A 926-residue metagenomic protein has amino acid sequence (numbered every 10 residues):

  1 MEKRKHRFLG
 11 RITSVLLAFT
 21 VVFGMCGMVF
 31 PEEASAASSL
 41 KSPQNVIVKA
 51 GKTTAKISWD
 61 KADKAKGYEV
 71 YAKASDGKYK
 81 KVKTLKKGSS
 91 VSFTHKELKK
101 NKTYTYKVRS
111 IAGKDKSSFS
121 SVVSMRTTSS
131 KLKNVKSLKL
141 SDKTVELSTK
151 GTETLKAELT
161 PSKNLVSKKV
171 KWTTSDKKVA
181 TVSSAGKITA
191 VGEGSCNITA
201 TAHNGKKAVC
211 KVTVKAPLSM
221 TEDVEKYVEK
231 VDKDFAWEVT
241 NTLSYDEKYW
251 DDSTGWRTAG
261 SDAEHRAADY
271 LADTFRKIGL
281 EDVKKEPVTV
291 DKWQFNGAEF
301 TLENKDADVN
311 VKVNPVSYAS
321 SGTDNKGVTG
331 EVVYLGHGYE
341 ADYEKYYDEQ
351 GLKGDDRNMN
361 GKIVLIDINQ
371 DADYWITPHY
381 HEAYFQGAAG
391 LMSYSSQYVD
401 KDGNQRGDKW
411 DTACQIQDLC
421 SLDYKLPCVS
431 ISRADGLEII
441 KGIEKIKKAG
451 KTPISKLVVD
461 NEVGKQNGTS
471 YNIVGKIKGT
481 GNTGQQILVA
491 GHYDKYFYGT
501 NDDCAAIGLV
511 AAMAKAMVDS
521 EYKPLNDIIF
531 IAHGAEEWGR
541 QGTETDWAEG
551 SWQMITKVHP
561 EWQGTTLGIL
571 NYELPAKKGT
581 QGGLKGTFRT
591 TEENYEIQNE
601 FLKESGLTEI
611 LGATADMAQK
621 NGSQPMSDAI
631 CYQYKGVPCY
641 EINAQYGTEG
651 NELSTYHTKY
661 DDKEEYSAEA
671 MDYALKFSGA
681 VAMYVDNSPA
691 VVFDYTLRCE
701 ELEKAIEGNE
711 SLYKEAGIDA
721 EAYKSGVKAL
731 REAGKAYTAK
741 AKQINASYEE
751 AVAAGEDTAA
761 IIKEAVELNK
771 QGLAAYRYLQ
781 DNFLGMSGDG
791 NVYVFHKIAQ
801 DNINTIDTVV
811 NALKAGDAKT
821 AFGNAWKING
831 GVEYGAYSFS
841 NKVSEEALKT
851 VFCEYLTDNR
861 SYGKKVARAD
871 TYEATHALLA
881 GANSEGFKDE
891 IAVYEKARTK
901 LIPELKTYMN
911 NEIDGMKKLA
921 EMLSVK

Functional and structural regions predicted by a protein language model:
A36-K64, K100, D115-S129: Pro/Thr/Ser/Gly-rich low-complexity, intrinsically disordered linker/stalk tracts
H95-K114: Beta-strand-rich modules
S130-L218: Extracytoplasmic soluble-region selector
D234, N241, Y245-N358: Noncatalytic luminal/extracellular "stalk/propeptide" segments of secretory-pathway proteins
A259-S261, K312-C420, K425, A615-A618: Extracellular/luminal Protease-associated
A319-E349, Q417-T500, A512-Y522: Soluble metallo-hydrolase cores and metallopeptidase-like ectodomains found primarily in the secretory/periplasmic
C428, G436, H533-E652, A720-Q780 (+1 more regions): Metal-dependent peptidase/peptidase-like ectodomains
N526, E649-E703, A818-K819, K827-I828 (+5 more regions): His/Asp/Glu-rich mid-to-C-terminal helical/loop segments that flank catalytic regions of hydrolases
